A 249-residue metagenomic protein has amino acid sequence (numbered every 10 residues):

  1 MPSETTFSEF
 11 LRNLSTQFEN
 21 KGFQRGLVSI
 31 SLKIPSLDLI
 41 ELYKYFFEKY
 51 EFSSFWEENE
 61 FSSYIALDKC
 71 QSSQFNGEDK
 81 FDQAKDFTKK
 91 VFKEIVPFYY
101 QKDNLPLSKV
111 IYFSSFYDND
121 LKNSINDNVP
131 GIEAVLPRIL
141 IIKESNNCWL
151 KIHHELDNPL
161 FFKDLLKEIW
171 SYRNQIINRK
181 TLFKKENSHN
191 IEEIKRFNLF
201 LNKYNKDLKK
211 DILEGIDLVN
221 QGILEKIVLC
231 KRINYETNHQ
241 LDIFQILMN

Functional and structural regions predicted by a protein language model:
M1-N249: Signature of the chorismate-utilizing enzyme
